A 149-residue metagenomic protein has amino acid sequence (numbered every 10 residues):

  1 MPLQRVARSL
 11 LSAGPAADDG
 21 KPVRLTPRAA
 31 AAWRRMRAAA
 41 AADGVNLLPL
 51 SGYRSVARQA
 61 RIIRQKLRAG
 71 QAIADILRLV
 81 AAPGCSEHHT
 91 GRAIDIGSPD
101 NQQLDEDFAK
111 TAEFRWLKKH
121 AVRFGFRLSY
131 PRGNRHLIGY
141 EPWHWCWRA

Functional and structural regions predicted by a protein language model:
M1-G52, V56-A149: Extracytoplasmic cell-surface/polysaccharide-interacting catalytic and binding patches
